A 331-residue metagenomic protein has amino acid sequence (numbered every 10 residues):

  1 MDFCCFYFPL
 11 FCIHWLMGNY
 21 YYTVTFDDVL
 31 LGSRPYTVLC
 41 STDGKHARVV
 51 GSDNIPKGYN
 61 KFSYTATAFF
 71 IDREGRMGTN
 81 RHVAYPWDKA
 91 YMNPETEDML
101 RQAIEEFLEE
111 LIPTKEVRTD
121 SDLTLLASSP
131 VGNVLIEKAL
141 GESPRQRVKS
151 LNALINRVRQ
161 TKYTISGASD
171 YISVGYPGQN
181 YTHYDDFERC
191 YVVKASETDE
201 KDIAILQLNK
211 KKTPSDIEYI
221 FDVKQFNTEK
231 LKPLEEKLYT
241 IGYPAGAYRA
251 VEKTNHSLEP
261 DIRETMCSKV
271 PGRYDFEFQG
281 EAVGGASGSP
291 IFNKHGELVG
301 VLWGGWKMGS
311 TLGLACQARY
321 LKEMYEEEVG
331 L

Functional and structural regions predicted by a protein language model:
C4-C5: Cysteine-centered motifs
G18-P56, R81-A139: Internal, charge-rich low-complexity segments
T25, D43, G51, K57 (+5 more regions): Flexible, gly/ser-rich surface segments that form the specificity/activation loops bordering the active-site cleft
I55-E74, N80, G288: A conserved glycine-rich beta-strand in the N-terminal activation segment of trypsin-fold
K57-N60, T96-T213: Conserved catalytic-core segment of clan PA serine endopeptidases
F69-F70, E281-L302: Catalytic nucleophile loop of clan PA
G75-D88, K149-S150, R157, G178-L234 (+2 more regions): Conserved active-site neighborhood of the chymotrypsin/trypsin-like protease fold
M77, Y85, E97-L100, G272-R273 (+1 more regions): C-terminal subregion of chymotrypsin/trypsin-like serine protease catalytic domains
